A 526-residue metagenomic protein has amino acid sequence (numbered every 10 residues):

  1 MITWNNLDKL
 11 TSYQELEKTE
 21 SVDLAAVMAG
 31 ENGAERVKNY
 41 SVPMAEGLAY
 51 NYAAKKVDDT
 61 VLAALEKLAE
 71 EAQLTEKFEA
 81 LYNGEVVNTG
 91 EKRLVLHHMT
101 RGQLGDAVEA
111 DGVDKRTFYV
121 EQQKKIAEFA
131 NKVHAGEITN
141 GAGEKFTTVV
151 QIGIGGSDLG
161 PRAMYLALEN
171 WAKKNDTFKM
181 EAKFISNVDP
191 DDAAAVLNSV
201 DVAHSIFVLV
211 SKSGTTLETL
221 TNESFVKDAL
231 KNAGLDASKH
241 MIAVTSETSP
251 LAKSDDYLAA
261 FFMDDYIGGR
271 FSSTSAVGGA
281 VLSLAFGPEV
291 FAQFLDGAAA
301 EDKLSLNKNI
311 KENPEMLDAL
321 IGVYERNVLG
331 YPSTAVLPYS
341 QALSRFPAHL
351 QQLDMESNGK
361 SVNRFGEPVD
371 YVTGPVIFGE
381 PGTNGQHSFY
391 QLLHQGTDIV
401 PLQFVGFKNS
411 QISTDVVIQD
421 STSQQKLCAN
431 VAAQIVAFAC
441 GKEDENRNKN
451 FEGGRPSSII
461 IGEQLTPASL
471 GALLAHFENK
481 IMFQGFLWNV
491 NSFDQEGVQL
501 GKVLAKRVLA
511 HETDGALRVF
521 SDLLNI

Functional and structural regions predicted by a protein language model:
T3-T19, D228, V328-L329, T383 (+5 more regions): Metal- and O2-centered redox machinery and metal/ROS homeostasis
W4-A142, Q419-C428, A439-C440, Q484 (+2 more regions): Extended, charge-enriched "interface" segments that sit outside catalytic cores
E128-G136, A142-K308, R507-A510: Glycine-rich phosphate-binding loops that contact phosphosugars or nucleotide phosphates
T147-G155, F207-S213, S333-S340, I377 (+1 more regions): Short glycine-rich or small-residue beta-strand-to-loop segments that form or flank ligand, phosphate, metal/Fe-S
M164-E169, N198-V202, S224-V226, L350-N358 (+3 more regions): Short, solvent-exposed amphipathic alpha-helical segments in soluble enzyme and RNA/protein-processing domains
A229-T414, G453, L500-L504, A510-I526: Active-site phosphate/pyrophosphate-binding segments
S413-K449: Acidic, Ser/Thr-rich peripheral helices and adjacent loops at domain boundaries
S458-I526: C-terminal helical/tail subdomains of lipid-metabolizing enzymes
